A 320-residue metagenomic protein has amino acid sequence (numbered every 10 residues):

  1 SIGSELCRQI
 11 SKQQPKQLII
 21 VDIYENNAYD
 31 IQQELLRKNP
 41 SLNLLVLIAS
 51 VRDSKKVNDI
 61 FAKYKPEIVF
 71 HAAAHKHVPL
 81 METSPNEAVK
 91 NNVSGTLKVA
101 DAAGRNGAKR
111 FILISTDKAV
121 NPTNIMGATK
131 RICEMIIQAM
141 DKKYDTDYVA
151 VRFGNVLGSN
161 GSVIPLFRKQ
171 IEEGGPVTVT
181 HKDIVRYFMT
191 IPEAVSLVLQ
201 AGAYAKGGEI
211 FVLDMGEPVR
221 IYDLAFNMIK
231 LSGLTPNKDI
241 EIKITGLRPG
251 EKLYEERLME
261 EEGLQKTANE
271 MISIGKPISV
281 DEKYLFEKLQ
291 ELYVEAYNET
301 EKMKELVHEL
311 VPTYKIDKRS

Functional and structural regions predicted by a protein language model:
I2: Hydrophobic/small residue at the entry helix of a nucleotide-binding pocket
L6-Q13: Aromatic pocket-lining residues of Rossmann-like dinucleotide-binding sites
P15-K16, F61, K65-F70, V78 (+1 more regions): Proline-aspartate-enriched helix->loop->beta-strand connector
Y24-N27: Helix N-cap at the beta1-alpha1 junction of Rossmann-like dinucleotide-binding domains, i.e., the first residues
L47-I48, K90, H181, I244: Conserved residues in the N-terminal Rossmann fold of short-chain dehydrogenase/reductase
L47-I68, G250: Conserved Rossmann-fold cofactor-binding substructure of NAD(P)-dependent oxidoreductases
H71-E134, A139-D141: Conserved Rossmann-fold NAD(P)-dependent oxidoreductase catalytic core, especially the SDR/UDP-sugar
M135-V156, N160-S320: Strand-loop microenvironment adjacent to phosphate/nucleotide-handling motifs in alpha/beta enzyme folds
